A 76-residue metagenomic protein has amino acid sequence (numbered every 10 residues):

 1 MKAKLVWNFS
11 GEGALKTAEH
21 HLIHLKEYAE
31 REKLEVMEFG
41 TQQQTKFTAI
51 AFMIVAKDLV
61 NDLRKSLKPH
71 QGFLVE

Functional and structural regions predicted by a protein language model:
M1-E76: Long, contiguous binding/interaction regions
